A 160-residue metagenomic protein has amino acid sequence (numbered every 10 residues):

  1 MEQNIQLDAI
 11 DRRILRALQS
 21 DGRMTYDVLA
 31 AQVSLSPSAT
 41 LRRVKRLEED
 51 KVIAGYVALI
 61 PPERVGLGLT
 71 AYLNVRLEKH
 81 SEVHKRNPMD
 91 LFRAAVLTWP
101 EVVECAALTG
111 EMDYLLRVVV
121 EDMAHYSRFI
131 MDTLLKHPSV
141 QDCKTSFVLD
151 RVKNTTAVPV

Functional and structural regions predicted by a protein language model:
M1-V160: A compositional/biophysical signature of low hydrophobicity enriched in polar/charged and small residues
